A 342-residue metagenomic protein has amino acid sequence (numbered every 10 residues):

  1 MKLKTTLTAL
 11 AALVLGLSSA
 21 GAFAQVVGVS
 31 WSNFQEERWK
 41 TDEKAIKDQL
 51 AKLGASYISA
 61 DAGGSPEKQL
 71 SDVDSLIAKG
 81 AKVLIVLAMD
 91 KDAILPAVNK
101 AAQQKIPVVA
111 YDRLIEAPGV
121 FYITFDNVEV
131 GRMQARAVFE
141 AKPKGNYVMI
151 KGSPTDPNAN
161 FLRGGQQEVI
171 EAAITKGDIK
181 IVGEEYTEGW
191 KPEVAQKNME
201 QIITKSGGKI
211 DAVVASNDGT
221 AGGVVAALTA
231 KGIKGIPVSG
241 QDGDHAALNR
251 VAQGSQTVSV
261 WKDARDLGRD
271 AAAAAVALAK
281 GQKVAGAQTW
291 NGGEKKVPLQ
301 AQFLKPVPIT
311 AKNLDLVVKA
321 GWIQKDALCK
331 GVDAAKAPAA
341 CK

Functional and structural regions predicted by a protein language model:
M1-A9: Bacterial N-terminal signal peptides that target proteins for export
K2, A22-K342: A residue-level marker of the well-folded mature domains of exported/periplasmic proteins
L10-A12, A22-F23: Cleavable N-terminal signal peptides
L17-S19: N-terminal signal peptide c-region/cleavage motif recognized by signal peptidases
